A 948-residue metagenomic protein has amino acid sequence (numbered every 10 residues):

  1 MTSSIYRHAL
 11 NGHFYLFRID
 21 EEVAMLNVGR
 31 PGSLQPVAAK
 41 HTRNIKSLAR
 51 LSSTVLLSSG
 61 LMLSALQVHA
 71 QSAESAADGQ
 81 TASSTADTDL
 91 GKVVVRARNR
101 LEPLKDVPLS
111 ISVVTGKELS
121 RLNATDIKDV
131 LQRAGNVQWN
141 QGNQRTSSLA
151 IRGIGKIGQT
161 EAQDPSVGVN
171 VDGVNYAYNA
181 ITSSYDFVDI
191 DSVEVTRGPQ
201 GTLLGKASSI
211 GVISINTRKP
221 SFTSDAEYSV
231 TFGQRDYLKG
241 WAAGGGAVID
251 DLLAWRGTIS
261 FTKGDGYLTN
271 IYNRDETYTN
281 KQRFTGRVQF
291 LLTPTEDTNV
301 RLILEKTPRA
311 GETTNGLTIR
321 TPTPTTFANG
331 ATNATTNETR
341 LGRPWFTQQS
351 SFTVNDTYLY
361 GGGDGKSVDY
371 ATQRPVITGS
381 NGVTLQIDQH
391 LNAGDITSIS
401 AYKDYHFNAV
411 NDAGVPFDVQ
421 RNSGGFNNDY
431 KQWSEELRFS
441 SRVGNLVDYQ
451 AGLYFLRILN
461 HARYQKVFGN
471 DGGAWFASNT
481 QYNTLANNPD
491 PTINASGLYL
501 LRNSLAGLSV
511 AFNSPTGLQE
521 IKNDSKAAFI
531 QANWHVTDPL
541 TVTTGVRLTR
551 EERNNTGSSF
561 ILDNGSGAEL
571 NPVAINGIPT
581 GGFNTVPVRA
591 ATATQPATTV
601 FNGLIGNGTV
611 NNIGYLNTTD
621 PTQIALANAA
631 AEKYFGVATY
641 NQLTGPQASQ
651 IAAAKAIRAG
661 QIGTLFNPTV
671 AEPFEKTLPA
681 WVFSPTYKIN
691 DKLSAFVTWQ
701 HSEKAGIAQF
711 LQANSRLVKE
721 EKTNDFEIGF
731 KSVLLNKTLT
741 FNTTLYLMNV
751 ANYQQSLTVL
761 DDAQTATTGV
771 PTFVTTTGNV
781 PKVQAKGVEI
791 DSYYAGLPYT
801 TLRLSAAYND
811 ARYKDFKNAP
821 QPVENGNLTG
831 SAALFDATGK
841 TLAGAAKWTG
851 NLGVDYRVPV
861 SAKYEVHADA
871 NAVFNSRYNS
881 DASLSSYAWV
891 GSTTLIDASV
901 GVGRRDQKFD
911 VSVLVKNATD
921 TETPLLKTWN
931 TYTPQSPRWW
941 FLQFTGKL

Functional and structural regions predicted by a protein language model:
T2-L122, K128-R133, E296, V383 (+1 more regions): N-terminal Sec signal peptide and the immediately downstream disordered periplasmic leader that contains the TonB box
S3, T88-T223, I728, W929: Acidic, small-polar-rich N-terminal luminal/periplasmic segments of exported/outer-membrane proteins
K40-S53, N428-I458, T541, V697 (+4 more regions): Conserved C-terminal beta-signal and adjacent last beta-strands/turns of outer-membrane beta-barrel proteins
D164-S166, Y178, V188-R197, T202-Y272 (+8 more regions): Outer-membrane beta-barrel translocator/receptor signature
S214, S221-T223, T231, A247-R343 (+7 more regions): Periplasmic-side early beta-strands and strand-to-turn transitions of outer-membrane beta-barrels
L291-T293, F439-R442, D448, G452-L456 (+1 more regions): Structural signature of Gram-negative outer-membrane beta-barrels, strongest in the C-terminal barrel of TonB-dependent
Q386, H390-L391, D395-A401, H406-N411 (+5 more regions): Membrane-embedded beta-barrel scaffold of Gram-negative outer-membrane proteins
D448-Q450, D538, V542, R550 (+4 more regions): Gram-negative outer-membrane beta-barrel transporters
